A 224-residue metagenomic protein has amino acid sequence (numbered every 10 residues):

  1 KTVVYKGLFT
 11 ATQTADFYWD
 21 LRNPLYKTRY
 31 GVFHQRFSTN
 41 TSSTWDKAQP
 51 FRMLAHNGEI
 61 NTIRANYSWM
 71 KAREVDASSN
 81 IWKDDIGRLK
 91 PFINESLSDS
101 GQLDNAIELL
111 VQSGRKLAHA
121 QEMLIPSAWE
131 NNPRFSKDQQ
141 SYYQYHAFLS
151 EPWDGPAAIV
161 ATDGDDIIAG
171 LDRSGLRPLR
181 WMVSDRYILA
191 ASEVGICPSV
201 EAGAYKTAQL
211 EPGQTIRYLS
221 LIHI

Functional and structural regions predicted by a protein language model:
K1-R64, M70, S78, L109 (+1 more regions): Conserved mixed alpha/beta core segments that line enzyme active sites in large multi-domain catalysts
D46, K90, N94-S98, A208: Short alpha-helix boundary/capping segments
W69-I86: A short, polar/charged loop-to-alpha-helix boundary motif
I86-I93, C197-G203: Short beta-alpha connecting loops at secondary-structure transitions that line or flank enzyme active sites
I222-I224: Conserved small/polar residues in nucleotide/adenosyl-binding loops
